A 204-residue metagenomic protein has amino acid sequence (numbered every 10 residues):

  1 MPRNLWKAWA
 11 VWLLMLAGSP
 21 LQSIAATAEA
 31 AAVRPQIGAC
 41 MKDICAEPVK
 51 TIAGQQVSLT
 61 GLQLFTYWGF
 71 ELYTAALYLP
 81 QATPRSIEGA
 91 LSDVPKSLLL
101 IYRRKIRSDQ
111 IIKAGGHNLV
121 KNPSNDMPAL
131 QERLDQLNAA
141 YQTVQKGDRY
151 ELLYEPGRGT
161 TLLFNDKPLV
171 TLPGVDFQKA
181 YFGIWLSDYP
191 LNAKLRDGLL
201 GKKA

Functional and structural regions predicted by a protein language model:
M1-A10: Bacterial N-terminal signal peptides that target proteins for export
L16-I24: C-terminal segment of classical bacterial N-terminal signal peptides
E29-E88: N-terminal structural module
A82-G157: Mid-length scaffold segments of soluble, non-membrane domains
F164-D166: Short strand-turn-strand beta-turns centered on an Asx-Gly dipeptide
V170-L195: Flexible glycine-rich active-site/ligand-binding loops centered on an Asp-His dyad
K194-A204: Cysteine/selenocysteine-centered motifs that mediate thiol-based redox chemistry or coordinate metal-sulfur cofactors
